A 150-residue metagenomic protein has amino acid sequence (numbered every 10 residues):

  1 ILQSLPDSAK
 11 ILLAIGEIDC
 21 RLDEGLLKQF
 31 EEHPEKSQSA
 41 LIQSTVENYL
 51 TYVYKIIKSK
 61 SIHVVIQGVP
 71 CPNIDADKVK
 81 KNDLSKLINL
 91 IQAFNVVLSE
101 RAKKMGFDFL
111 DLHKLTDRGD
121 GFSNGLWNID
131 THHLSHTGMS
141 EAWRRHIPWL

Functional and structural regions predicted by a protein language model:
L2-H133, E141, R145: Alpha-helical cap/lid subdomain in secreted, periplasmic, or secretory-pathway luminal O-acyl-processing enzymes
L150: Hydrophobic alpha-helical positions that pack around
